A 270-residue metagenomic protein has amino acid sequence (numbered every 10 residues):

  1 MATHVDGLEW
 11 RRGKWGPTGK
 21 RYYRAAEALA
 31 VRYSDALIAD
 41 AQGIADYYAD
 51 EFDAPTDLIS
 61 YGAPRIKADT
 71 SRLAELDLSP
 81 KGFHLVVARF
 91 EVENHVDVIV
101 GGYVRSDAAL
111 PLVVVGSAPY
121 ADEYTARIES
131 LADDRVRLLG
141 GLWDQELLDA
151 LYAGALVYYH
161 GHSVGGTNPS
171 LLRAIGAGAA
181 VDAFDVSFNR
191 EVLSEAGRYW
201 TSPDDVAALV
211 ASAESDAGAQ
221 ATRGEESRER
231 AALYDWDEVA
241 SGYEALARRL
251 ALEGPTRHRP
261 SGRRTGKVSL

Functional and structural regions predicted by a protein language model:
T18-A36: Membrane-proximal helix-turn-helix segments that form the acceptor-binding/catalytic region of lipid-linked
E75-N94, V100-D107, V113: Conserved donor-binding/catalytic core segment of Leloir-type glycosyltransferases
T125-E146: Nucleotide-activated donor-binding/catalytic signature segment of Leloir-type glycosyltransferases, i.e., the conserved
D149-A155, Y243: Short alpha-helical donor nucleotide-sugar binding micro-motif in glycosyltransferases
V157, G176-A183: Short hydrophobic beta-strand element within catalytic cores of glycosyltransferases and related nucleotide-activated
H162-S163: Aromatic "clamp/platform" in nucleotide-sugar-dependent glycosyltransferases that forms part of the donor/acceptor
R190-S212, A217: Change "using UDP/GDP/dTDP sugars" to "using nucleotide sugars
G218-T256: A charged, aromatic-enriched C-terminal amphipathic alpha-helix characteristic of glycosyltransferases across folds
